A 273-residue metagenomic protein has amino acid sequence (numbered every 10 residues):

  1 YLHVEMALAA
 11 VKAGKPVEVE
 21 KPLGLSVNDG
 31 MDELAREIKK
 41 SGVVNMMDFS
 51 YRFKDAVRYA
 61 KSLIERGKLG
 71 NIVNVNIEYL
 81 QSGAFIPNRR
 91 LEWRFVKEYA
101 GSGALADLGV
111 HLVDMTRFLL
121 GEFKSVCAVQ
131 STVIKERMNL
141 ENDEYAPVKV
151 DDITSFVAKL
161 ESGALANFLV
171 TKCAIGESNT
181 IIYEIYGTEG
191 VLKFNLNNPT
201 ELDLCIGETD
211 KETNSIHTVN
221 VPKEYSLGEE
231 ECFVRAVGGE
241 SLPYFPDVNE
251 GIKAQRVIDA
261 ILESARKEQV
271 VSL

Functional and structural regions predicted by a protein language model:
Y1-R52, G67: Beta-strand-loop-alpha-helix segment that lines the small-molecule cofactor/substrate pocket of alpha/beta enzymes
H3, A7, M31, V57 (+3 more regions): A general structural signal for well-ordered alpha-helical segments in protein cores
E18, V44-M46, N76, C127 (+2 more regions): Structural detector of well-ordered beta-strand residues that form the stable sheet scaffold of enzyme domains
E20, E98-A104, A146-V150, I216-V221: A short acidic, glycine-rich active-site loop that binds or catalyzes chemistry on phosphate/adenosine moieties
D32, K40, E65, E161 (+2 more regions): C-terminal helix-rich "cap/oligomerization" subdomain common to oxidoreductases
Y51-P147, E268: Predominantly a Rossmann-like dinucleotide-binding segment in NAD(P)-dependent oxidoreductases
D114-D203, E230-A236, E240-S241: Contiguous beta-strand/loop segments that form the cofactor/metal-binding neighborhood of enzyme cores
N220-E231, P246: Active-site loop of classical SDR/Rossmann-like NAD(P)-dependent oxidoreductases, centered on the catalytic Tyr-X3-Lys
